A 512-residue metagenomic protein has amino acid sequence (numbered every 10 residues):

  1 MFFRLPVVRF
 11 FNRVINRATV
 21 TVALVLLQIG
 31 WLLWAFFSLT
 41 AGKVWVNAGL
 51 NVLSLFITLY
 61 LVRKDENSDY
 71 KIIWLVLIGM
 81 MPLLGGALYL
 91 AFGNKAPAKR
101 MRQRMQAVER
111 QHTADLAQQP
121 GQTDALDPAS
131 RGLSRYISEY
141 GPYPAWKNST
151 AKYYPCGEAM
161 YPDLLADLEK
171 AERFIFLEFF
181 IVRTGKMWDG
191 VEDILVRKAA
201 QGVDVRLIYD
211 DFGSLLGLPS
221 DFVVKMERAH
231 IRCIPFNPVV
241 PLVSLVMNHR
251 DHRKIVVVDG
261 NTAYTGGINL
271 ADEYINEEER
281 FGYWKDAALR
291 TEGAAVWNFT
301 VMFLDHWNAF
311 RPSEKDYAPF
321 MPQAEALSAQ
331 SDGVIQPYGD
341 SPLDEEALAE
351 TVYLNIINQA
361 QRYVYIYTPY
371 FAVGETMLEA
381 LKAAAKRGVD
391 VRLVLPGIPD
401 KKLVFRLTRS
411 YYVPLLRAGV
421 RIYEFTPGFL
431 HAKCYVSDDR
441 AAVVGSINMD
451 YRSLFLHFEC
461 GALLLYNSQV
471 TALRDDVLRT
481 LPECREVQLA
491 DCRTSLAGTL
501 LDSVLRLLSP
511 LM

Functional and structural regions predicted by a protein language model:
M1-T351, N355, Q359, A383 (+7 more regions): N-terminal localization/anchoring segments of enzymes in phospholipid and broader phosphate metabolism
F180, Y370, V404: Glycine- and other small-residue-rich loops at beta-strand/loop junctions that grip anionic moieties
Y363: Phosphate-/nucleic-acid-contacting segments
Y370-R392, P396, K401: Helical hairpin unit composed of two closely spaced alpha helices linked by a short loop
E379, F405-R409: Short glycine/threonine-rich loop-to-helix capping motif typified by GTGT followed within a few residues by an Asp-Pro
I422-T426: Active-site donor-binding acidic/aromatic loop of nucleotide-activated sugar and phosphosugar transferases involved
K433: Catalytic-core elements of nucleic-acid end-processing and repair enzymes
